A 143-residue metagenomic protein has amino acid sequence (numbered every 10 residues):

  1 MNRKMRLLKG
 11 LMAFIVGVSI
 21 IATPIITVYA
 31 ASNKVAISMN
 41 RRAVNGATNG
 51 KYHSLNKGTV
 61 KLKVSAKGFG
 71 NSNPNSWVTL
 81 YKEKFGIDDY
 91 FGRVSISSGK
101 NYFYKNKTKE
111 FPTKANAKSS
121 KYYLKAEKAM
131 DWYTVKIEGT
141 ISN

Functional and structural regions predicted by a protein language model:
N2-M12: Bacterial N-terminal signal peptides that target proteins for export
I21-A36: Sec-dependent signal peptide cleavage junction
S32, N45-S54, F91, T108 (+1 more regions): Short Trp-Ser/Thr-centered turn/loop motifs at beta-strand boundaries
S38-R41, D89-Y104: Solvent-exposed serine/threonine-rich low-complexity stretches and specific carbohydrate-binding patches
H53, Y104-N116: Beta-sandwich interaction modules
G58-V64, K114-A129: Noncatalytic modules at the cell exterior or secretory-pathway interfaces, chiefly beta-strand-rich lectin/adhesion
S72-S76, K107, Y122, K128-N143: Edge beta-strands of jelly-roll/beta-sandwich modules across compartments, strongly enriched in secreted/luminal
N73-Y90: Short, surface-exposed beta-strand/strand-loop-strand elements in extracellular ectodomains
